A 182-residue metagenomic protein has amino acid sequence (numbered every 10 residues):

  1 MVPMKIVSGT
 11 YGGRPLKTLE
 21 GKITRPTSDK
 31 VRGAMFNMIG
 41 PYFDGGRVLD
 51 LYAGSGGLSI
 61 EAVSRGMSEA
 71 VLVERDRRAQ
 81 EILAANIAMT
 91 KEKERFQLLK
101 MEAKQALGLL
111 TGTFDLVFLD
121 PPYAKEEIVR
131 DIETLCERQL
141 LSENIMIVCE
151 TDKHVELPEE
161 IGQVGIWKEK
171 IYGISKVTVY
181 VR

Functional and structural regions predicted by a protein language model:
M1-R182: Class I S-adenosyl-L-methionine-dependent methyltransferase catalytic core
